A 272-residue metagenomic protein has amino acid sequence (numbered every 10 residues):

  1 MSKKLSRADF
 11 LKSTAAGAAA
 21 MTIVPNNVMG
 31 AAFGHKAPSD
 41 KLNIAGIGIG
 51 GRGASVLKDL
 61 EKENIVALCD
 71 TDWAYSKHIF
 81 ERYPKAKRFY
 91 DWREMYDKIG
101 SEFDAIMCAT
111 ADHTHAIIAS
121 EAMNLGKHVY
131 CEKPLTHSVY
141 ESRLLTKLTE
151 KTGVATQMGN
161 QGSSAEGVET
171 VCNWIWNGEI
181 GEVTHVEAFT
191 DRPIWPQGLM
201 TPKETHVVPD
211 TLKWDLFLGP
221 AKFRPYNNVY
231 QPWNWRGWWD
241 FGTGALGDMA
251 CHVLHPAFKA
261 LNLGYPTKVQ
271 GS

Functional and structural regions predicted by a protein language model:
M1-A18: N-terminal secretory signal peptides and thylakoid transit peptides that target proteins across membranes
G17-Y83, G162-A165, A257: N-terminal Rossmann-like dinucleotide-binding module
G48, E179-Q197, L212-N227, T267-S272: NAD(P)-dependent dehydrogenases' Rossmann-like dinucleotide-binding region
I106-M107: N-terminal Rossmann-like NAD(P) cofactor-binding module of classical short-chain dehydrogenase/reductase
A111-D112, A116-S164, G178: Beta-strand-loop-alpha-helix segment that lines the small-molecule cofactor/substrate pocket of alpha/beta enzymes
K147-V154, C172-T184, M200, T205-V208: Basic phosphate/pyrophosphate-binding loop/patch that engages nucleotide-derived ligands
T152-V154, G198-T201, N234-T243: Flexible glycine/proline-enriched surface loops and loop-helix/loop-strand junctions
D215-S272: Rossmann-like dinucleotide-binding domain that binds NAD(P)(H)
